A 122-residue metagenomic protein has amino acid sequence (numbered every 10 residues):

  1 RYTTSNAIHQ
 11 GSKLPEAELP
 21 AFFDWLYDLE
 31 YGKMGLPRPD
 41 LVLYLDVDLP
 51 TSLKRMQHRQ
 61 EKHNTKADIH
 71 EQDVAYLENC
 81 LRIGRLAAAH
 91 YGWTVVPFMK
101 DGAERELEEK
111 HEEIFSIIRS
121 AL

Functional and structural regions predicted by a protein language model:
T3-R82: A glycine- and Lys/Arg-enriched "phosphate-lid" helix/loop adjacent to the NTP-binding pocket of small-molecule kinases
P50-L122: NTP-dependent small-molecule kinase module
